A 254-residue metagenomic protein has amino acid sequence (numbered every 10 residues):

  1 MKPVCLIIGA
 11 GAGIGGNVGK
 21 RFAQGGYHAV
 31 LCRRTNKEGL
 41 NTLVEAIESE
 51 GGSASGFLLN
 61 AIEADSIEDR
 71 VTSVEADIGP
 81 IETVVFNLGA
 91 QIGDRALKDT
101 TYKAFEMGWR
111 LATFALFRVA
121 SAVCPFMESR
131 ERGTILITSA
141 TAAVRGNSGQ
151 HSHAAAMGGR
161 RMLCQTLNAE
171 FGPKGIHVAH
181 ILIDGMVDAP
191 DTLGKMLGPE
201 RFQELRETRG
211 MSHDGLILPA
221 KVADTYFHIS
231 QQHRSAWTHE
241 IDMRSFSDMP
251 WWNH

Functional and structural regions predicted by a protein language model:
K2-P3, G52-S53, P80-I81, M127-A140 (+1 more regions): Active-site loop of short-chain dehydrogenase/reductase
G11-G13: Conserved glycine-rich cofactor-binding loop
Y27-N41: Conserved glycine-rich Rossmann-like NAD(P)H-binding loop of the short-chain dehydrogenase/reductase
I47-D65: Rossmann-fold cofactor-recognition segment
A90, G108, T134-R160, Q165 (+2 more regions): Catalytic loop of short-chain dehydrogenase/reductase
K98-F117, L136, R160: Catalytic Tyr-X3-Lys loop
L111-S129, A169: Amphipathic alpha-helical dimer-interface segment in Rossmann-like NAD(P)H-dependent oxidoreductases
I176, H180-D184, P199-W252: C-terminal helical subdomain
